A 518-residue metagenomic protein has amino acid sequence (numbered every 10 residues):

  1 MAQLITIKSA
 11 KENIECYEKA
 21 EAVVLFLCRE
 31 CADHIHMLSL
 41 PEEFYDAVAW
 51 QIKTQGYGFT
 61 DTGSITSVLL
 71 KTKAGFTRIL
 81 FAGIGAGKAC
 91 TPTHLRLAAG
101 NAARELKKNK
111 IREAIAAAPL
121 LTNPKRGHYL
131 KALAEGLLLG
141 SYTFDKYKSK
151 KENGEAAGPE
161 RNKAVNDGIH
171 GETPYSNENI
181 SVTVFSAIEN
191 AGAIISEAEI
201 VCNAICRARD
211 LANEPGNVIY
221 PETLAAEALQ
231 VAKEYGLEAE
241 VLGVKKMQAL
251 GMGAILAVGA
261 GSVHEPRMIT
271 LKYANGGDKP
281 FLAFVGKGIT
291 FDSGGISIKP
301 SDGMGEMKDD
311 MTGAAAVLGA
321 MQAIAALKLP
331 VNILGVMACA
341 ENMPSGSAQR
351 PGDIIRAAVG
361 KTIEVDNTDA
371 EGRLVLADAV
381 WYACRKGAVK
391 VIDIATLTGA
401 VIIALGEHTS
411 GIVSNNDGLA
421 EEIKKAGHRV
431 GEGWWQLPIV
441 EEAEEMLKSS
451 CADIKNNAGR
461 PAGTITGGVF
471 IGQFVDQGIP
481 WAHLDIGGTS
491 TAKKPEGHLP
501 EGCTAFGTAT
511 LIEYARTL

Functional and structural regions predicted by a protein language model:
M1-F281, V285-G288: Short amphipathic alpha-helical segment within the helicase RecA-like ATPase core that mediates nucleic-acid
A2, F59-T60, E113, R161 (+1 more regions): A generic structural signal for tightly packed, nonpolar segments enriched in small/aliphatic residues
